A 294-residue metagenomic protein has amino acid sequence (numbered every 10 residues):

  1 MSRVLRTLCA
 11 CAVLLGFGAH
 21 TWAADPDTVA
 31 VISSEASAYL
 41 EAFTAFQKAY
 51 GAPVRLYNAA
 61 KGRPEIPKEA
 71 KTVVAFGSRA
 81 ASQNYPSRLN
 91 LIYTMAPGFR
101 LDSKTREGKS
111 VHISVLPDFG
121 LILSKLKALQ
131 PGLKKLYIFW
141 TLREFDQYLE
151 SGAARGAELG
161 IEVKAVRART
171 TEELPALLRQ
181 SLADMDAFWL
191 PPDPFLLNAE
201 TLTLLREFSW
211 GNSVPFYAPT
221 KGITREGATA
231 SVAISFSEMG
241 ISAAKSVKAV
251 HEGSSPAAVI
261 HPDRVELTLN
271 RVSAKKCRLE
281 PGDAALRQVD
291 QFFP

Functional and structural regions predicted by a protein language model:
M1-C9: Bacterial N-terminal signal peptides that target proteins for export
L8-F17: Bacterial N-terminal signal peptides
A23-P294: Short hydrophobic alpha-helices and adjacent helix-cap/hinge residues
